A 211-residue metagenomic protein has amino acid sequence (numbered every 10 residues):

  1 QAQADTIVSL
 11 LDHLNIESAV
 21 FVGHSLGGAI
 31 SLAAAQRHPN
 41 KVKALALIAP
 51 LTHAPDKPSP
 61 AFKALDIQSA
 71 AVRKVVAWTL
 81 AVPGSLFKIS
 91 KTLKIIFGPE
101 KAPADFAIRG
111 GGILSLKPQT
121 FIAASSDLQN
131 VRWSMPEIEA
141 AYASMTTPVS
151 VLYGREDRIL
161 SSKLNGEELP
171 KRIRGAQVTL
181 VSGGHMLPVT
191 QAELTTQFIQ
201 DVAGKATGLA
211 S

Functional and structural regions predicted by a protein language model:
Q1-V22, L26, P58-S59, Q197: Active-site loop/oxyanion-hole signature of alpha/beta-hydrolase fold enzymes
G28-P39, L45: Short glycine-enriched nucleophile-adjacent loop and the immediately C-terminal alpha-helix near the catalytic center
Q36, L45-W78: Flexible "cap/lid" loop of the alpha/beta hydrolase fold
D56-S59, A81-S144: Conserved alpha/beta-hydrolase catalytic His-Asp/Glu region
N130-R132, E156-L160, M186: Acidic catalytic loop of the alpha/beta-hydrolase fold
I138-E139, S162-L169: Short alpha-helix in the alpha/beta-hydrolase fold that links the catalytic acid
M145, V151-Y153: Short beta-strand/loop motif that positions the catalytic acidic residue of the alpha/beta-hydrolase fold
R174-S211: Catalytic active-site module of serine/aspartate enzymes centered on a nucleophile-bearing elbow/loop
